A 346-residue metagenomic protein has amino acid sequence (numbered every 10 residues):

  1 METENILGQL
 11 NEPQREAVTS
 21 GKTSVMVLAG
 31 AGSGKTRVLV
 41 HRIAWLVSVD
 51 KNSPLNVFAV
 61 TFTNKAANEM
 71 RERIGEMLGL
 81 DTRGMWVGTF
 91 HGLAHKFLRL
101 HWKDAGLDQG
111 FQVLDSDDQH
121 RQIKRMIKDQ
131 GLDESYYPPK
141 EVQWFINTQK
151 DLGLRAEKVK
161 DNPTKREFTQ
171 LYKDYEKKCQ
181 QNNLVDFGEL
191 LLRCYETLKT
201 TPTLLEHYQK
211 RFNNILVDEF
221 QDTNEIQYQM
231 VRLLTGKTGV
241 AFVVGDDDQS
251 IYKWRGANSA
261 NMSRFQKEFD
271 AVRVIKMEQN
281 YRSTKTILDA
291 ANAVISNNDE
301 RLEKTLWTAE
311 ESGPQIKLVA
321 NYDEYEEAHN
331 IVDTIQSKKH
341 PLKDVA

Functional and structural regions predicted by a protein language model:
M1-Q109, V113, E206, A260 (+2 more regions): P-loop NTPase Walker
G8-T19, T23-V27, V38, F58-A59 (+5 more regions): Conserved helicase NTPase motor core
T23, N52-N56, T82-G84, K237-V240 (+4 more regions): Short glycine-/polar-rich loops that comprise or flank the Walker A/P-loop and associated switch/sensor motifs
S33-L39, A271-R273, Q279-A346: Helicase P-loop NTPase motor core
A66-R71, A94-F97, S250-K253, S283-D289 (+2 more regions): Switch/connector loops and helix/strand junctions flanking conserved nucleotide-binding motifs in nucleotide-processing
M77, L100, D104, D129-D133 (+3 more regions): Phosphate/oxyanion-binding loops and surfaces in catalytic or ligand/nucleic-acid-binding neighborhoods
S116-N183: Coupling/switch/interface segments within P-loop NTPase motor domains and analogous charged loops in nucleic-acid
